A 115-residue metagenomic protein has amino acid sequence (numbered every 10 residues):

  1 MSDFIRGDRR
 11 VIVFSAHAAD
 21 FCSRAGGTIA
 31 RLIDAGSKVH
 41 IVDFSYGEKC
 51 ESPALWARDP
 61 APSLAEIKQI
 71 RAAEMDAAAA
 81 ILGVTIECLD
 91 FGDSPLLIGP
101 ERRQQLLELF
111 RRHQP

Functional and structural regions predicted by a protein language model:
M1-H113: Active-site rim/loop-helix segments in enzyme catalytic domains that contact anionic ligands
